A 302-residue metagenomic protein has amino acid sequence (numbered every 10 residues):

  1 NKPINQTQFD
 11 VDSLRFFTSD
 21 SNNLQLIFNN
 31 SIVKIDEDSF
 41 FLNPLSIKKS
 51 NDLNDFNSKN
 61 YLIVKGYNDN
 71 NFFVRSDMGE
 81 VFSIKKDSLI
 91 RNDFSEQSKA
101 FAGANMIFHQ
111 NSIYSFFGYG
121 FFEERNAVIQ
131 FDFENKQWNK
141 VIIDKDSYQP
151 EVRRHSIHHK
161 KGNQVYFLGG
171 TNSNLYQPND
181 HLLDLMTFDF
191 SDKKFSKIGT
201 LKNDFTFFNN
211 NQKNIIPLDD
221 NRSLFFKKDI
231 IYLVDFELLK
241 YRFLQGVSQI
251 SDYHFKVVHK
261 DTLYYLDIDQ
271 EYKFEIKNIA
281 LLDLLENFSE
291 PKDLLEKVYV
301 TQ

Functional and structural regions predicted by a protein language model:
N1, K297-Q302: C-terminal single-pass membrane-anchor helix
T7-I27, I32, D52-S76, V81 (+8 more regions): Conserved short beta-strand element of beta-propeller blades
L42-N51, K85-E96, Q137-K145, S196-K202 (+2 more regions): Beta-propeller fold detector
G79-V81, R125-Q137, H158, N179-K194 (+2 more regions): Beta-propeller blade signature
G170-N172: Generic short beta-strand segments
L182, R222-Q249, K260: Active-site/pore-lining binding-face segments in mid-to-C-terminal subdomains
L263-Y272, I276: Ankyrin-repeat TPLH-centered helix-turn motif and closely related helix/turn capping elements of eukaryotic
